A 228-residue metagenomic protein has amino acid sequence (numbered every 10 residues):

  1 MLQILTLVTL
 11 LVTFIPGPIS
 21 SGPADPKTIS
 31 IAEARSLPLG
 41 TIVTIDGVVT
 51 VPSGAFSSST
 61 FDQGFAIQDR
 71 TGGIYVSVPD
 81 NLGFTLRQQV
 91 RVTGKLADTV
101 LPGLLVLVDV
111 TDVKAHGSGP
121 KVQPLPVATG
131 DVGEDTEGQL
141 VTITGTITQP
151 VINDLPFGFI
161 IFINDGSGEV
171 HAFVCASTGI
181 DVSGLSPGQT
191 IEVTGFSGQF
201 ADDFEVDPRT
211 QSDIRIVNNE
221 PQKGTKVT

Functional and structural regions predicted by a protein language model:
M1-L2, S20: Universal eukaryotic N-terminal targeting presequences
Q3-P16: Bacterial N-terminal signal peptides
I19-T228: OB-fold single-stranded nucleic acid-binding module
